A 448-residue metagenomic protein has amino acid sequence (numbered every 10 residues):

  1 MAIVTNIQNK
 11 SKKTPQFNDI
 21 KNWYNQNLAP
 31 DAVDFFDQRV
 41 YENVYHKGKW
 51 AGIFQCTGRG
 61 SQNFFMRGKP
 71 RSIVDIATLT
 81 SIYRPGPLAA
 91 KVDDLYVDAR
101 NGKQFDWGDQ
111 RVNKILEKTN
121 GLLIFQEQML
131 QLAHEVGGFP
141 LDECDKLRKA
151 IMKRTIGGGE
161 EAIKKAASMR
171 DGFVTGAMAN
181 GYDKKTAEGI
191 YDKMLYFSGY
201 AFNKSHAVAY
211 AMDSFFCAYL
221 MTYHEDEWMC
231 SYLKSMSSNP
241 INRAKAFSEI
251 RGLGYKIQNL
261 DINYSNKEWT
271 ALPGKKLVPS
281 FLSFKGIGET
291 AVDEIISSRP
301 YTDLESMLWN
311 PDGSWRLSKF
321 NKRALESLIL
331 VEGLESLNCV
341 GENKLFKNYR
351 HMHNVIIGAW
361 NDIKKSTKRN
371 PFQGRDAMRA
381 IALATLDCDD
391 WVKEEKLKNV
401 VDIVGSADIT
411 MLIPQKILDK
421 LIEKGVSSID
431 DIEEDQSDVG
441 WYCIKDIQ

Functional and structural regions predicted by a protein language model:
M1-Q448: Noncatalytic, beta-rich nucleic-acid-contacting surfaces in large DNA/RNA-processing enzymes
